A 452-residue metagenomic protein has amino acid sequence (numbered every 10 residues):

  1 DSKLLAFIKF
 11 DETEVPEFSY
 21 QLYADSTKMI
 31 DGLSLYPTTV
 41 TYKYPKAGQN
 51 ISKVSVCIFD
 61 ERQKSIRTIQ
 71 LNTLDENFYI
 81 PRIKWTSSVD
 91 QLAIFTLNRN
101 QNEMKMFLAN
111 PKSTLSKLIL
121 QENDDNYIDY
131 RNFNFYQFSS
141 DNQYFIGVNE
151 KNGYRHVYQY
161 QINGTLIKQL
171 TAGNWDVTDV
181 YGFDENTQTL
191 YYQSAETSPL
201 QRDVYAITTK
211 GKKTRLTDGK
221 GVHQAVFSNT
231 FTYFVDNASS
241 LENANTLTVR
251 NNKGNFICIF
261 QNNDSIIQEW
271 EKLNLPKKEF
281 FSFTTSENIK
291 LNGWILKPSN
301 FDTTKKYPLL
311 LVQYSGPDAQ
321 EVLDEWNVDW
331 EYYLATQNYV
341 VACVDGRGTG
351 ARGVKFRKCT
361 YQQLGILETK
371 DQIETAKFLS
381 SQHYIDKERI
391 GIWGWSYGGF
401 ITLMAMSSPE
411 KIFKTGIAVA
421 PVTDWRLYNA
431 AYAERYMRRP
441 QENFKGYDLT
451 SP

Functional and structural regions predicted by a protein language model:
D1-L4, I30-Y36, V40-G48, K53-S55 (+9 more regions): Conserved beta-propeller blade repeats
D1-T68, K253-Q268, E321-W330: Predominantly five- to eight-bladed beta-propeller fold
E14-Y20, K53-S55, Q101-F107, G153-Y158 (+2 more regions): Structural motif
D60-K64, N110-T114, Q161-T165, T208-G211 (+1 more regions): Short loop/turn segments that connect beta-strands within beta-propeller blades
R67-Q70, S116-Q121, I167-A172, T214-D218 (+1 more regions): Beta-propeller fold detector
V89, Q224-P452: Serine-hydrolase catalytic core recognition
